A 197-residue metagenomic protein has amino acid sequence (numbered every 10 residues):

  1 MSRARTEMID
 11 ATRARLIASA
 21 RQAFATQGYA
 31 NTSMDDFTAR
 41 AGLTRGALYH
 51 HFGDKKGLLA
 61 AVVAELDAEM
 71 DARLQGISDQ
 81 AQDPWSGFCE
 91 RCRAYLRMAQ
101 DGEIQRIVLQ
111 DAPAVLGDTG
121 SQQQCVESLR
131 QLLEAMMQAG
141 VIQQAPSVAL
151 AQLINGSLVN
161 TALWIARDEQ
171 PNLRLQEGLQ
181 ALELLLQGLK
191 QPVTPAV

Functional and structural regions predicted by a protein language model:
M1-Q27, N31-L43, K56-A60, A68-E69: Basic, helix-initiating cap at the start of DNA-binding domains
T26-A30, A81, G102, A139-G140: Short coil/turn segments at alpha/beta junctions that flank glycine-rich nucleotide-binding fingerprints
G42-F52: Short hydrophobic/aromatic patch on the recognition helix
A61, Q75-D101, A151-I154: Hydrophobic alpha-helical connector segments
D71, E90, A94, V115-V141 (+3 more regions): Amphipathic alpha-helical packing segments from all-alpha helical-bundle domains
D79-A81, R106, C125-I154, I165-D168 (+1 more regions): Hydrophobic alpha-helical bundle segments that form small-molecule/ligand-binding pockets
M98-G117, L163: Amphipathic alpha-helical segments used for helix-helix packing
R106-Q110, G117, A145, R174 (+1 more regions): Short, hydrophobic secondary-structure boundary micro-motifs
